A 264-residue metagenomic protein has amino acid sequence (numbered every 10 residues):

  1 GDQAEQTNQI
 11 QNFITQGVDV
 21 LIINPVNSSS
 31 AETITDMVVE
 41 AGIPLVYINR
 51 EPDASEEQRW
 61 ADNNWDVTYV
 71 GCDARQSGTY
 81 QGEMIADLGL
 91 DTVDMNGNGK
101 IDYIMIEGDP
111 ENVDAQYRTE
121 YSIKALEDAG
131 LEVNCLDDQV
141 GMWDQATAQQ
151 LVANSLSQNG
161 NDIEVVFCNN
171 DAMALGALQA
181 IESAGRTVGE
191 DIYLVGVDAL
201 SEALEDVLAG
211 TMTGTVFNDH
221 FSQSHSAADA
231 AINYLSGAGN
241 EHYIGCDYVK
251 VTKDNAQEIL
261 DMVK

Functional and structural regions predicted by a protein language model:
G1-K264: A residue-level marker of the well-folded mature domains of exported/periplasmic proteins
